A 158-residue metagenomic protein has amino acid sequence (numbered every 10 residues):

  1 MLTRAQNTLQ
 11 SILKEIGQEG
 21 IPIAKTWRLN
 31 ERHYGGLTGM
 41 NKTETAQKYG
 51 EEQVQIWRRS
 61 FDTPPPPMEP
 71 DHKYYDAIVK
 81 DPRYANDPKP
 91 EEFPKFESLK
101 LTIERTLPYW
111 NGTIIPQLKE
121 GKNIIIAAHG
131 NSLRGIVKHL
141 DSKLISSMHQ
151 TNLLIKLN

Functional and structural regions predicted by a protein language model:
M1-D76, Y84-A85, F96, V137-N158: Phosphate-coordination/substrate-recognition cap region in phosphate-metabolizing enzymes
Q6-N7, F93, K100, E104-N158: Active-site-adjacent alpha-helix immediately C-terminal to a catalytic or transition-state-stabilizing loop
Y75-R105: A contiguous, well-structured pocket-lining segment that forms one wall/lid of small-molecule binding clefts in soluble
